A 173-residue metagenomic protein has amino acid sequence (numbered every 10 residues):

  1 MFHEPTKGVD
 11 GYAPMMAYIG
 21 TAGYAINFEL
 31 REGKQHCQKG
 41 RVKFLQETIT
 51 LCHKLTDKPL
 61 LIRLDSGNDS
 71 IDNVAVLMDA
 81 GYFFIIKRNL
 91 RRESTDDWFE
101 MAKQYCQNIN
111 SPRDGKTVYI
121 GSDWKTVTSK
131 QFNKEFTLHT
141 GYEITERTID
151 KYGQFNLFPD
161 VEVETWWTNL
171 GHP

Functional and structural regions predicted by a protein language model:
M1, G23, L60-D69, F84 (+1 more regions): Short, conserved catalytic/metal-binding motifs centered on acidic residues
M1-A17: Active-site-proximal, Lys/Arg-enriched surface segment that forms a nucleic-acid-binding/basic interface patch
T21-E32: Gly-rich Lys/Arg/Thr-decorated short loops/hinges at beta-loop-alpha junctions or inter-strand turns that position
L30-L51: Active-site beta-loop-alpha junctions of metal-dependent nucleic acid enzymes, especially the RNase H-like/DDE
R31-G33, D65-D69, N89-R91: Active-site beta-loop-alpha junctions enriched in small/polar residues
K54, V74-F83: Short, surface-exposed basic-aromatic patches at helix termini and helix-loop junctions that form
S70-V76, T95-F99: A short acidic (Asp/Glu
F83-P173: An anionic, glycine-rich sequence signature occurring as long contiguous blocks
